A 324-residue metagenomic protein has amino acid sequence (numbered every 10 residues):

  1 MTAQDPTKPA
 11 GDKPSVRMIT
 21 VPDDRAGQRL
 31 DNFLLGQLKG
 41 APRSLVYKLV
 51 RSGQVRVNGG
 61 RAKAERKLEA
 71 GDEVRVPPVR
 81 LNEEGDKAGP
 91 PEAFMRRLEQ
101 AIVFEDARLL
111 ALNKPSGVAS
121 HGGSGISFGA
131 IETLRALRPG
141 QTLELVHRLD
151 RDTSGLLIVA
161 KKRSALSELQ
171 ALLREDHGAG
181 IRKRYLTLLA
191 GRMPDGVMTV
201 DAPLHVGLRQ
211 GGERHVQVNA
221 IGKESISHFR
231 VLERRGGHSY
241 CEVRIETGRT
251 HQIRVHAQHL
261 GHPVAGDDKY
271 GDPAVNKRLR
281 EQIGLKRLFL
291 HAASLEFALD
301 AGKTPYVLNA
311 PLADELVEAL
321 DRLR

Functional and structural regions predicted by a protein language model:
M1-Q210, P305, P311-L323: RNA pseudouridine synthases
P90, L98-E99, G212-V218, L279-G284: Short, P/G- and charge-enriched loop/turn segments at secondary-structure junctions
A93-R97, V218-S227, F289-L290: Short coil-to-beta-strand transition motifs
I102, L189, H228-V231, V264: Conserved hydrophobic positions within beta-strands
S120, S127-A130, L134, R163-A165 (+3 more regions): Pseudouridine synthase
R148-R151, I221, E233-R235: A short beta-turn/loop motif at secondary-structure boundaries
